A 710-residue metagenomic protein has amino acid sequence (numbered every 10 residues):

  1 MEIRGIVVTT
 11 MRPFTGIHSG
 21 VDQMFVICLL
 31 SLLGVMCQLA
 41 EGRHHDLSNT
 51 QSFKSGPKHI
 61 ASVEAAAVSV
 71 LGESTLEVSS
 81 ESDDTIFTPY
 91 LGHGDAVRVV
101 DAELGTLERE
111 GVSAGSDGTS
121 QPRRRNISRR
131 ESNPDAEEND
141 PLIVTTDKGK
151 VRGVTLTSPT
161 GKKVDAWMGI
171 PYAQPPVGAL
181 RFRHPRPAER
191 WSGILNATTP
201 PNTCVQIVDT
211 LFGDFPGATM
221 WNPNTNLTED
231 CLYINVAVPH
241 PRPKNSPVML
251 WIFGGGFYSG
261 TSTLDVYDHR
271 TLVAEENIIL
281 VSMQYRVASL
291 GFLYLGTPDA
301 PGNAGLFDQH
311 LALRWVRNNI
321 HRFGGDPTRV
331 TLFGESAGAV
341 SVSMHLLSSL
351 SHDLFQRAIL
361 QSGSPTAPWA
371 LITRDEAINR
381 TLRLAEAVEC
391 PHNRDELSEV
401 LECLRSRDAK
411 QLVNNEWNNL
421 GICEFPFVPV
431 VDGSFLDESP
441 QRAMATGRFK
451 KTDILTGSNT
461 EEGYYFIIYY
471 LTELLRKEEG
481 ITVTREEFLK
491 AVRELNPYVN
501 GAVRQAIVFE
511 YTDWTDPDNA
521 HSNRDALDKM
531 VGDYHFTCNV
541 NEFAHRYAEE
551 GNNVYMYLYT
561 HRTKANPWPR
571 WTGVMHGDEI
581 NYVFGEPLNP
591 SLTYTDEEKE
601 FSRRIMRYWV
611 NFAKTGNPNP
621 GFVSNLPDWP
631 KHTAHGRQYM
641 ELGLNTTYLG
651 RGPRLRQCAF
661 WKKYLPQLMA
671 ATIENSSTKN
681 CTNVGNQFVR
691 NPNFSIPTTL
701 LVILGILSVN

Functional and structural regions predicted by a protein language model:
M1-R4, P13-F14, G705-N710: A positional/structural detector of protein chain ends, strongest at the extreme C-terminus and weakly at the extreme
E2, R12-G16, G20-D22, L29-L306 (+8 more regions): Non-catalytic accessory segments of hydrolases
Q23, M530, P692-L701: Transmembrane alpha-helices of multi-pass eukaryotic membrane proteins
C28-R43, F215, T219-L397, S434-D437 (+1 more regions): Serine-hydrolase-like catalytic core of hydrolytic proteins
M249, H310-L313, R317, S343-L346 (+11 more regions): Non-transmembrane alpha-helical segments in soluble domains of secreted/periplasmic/extracellular proteins
P365, C403-K599, Y608: Substrate-gating cap/lid region and adjacent catalytic-acid/histidine neighborhood within extracellular/lumenal
P391-R394, L412-N415, N552-Y557, T615-N625: Acidic/polar loop patches that form or flank catalytic/metal-binding clefts of enzymes that bind anionic ligands
A671-P697: C-terminal GPI-anchoring signal of eukaryotic secretory precursors
